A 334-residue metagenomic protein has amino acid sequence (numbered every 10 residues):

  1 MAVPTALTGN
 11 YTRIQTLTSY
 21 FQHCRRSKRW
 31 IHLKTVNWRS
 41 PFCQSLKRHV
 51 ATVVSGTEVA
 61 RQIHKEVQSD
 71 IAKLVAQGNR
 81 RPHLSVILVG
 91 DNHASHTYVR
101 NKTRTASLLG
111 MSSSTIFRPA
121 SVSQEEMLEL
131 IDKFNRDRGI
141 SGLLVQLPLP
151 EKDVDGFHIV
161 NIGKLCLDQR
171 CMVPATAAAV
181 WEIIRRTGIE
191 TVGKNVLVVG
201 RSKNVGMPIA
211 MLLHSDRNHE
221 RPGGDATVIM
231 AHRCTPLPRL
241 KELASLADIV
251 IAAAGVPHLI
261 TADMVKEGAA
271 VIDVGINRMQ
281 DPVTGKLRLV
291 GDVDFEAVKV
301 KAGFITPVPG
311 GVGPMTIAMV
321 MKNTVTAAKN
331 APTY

Functional and structural regions predicted by a protein language model:
M1-V50: N-terminal mitochondrial targeting presequence
A2-P4, G9-R13, V53, T57 (+5 more regions): Adenosine-phosphate binding glycine-rich loop
N37-S40, K73-L84, G90-L108: N-terminal glycine-rich anion-binding loops that anchor highly charged ligand groups
C43-E58, P82-S85, L109-S114: Generic N-terminal amphipathic, Lys/Arg-enriched alpha-helix
K73-R81, K133-R138, G188-V192: Glycine-rich phosphate/diphosphate-binding loops that line cofactor/substrate pockets in enzymes
L84, A106-A120, E220-A231: Short beta-strand elements in bilobed, periplasmic/extracellular small-molecule ligand-binding domains
V89-R104, G163, Q169-A270, V274 (+2 more regions): Glycine-rich phosphate/diphosphate-binding loop of Rossmann-like nucleotide-binding domains
G110-S112, I116-V173: Phosphate/diphosphate ligand-binding glycine-rich loop within oxidoreductases
